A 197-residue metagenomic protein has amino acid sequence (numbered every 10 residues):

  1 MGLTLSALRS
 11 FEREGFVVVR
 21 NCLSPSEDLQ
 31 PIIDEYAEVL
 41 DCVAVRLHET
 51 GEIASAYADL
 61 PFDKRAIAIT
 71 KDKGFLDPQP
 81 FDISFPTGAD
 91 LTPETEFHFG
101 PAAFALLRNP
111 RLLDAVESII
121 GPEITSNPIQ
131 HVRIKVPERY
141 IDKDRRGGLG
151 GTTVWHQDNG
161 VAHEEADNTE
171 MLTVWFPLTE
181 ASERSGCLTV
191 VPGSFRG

Functional and structural regions predicted by a protein language model:
M1-R13, R20-W155, E164: Non-heme Fe(II)-dependent double-stranded beta-helix
F16-V18, W175: Short aromatic/hydrophobic contact patches that present stacked aromatics for nucleic-acid/ligand binding
D114-A115, D144-G197: Catalytic core of non-heme Fe(II) oxygenases with the double-stranded beta-helix
